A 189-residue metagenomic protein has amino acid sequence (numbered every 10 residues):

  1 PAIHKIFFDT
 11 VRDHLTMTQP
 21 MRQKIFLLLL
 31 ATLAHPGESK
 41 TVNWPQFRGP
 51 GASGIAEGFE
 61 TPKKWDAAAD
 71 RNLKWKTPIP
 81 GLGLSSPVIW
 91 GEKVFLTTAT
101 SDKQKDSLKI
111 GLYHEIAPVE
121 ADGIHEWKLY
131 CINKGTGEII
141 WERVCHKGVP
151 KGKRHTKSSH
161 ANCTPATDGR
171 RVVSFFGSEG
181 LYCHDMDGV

Functional and structural regions predicted by a protein language model:
A2-T18: Mid-to-C-terminal alpha-helical segments outside catalytic/metal-binding sites
T18-F26: Bacterial N-terminal signal peptides that target proteins for export
L27-G37: Hydrophobic h-region of N-terminal signal peptides that target proteins for export in Gram-negative bacteria
P36-V189: Noncatalytic, solvent-exposed loop/strand surfaces of beta-propeller-type extracellular/periplasmic domains
